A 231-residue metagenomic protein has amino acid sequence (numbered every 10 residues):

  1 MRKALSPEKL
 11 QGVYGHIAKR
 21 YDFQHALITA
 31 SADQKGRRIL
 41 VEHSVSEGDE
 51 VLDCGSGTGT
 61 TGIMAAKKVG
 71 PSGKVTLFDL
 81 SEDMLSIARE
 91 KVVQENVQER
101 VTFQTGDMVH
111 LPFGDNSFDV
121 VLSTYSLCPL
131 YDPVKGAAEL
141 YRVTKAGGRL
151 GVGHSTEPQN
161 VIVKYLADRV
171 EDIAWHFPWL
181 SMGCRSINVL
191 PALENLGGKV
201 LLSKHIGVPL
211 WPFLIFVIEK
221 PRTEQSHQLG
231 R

Functional and structural regions predicted by a protein language model:
M1-R20: N-terminal, positively charged/glycine-rich alpha-helical extensions of SAM-dependent methyltransferases
E8, Q24, G153-G207: C-terminal alpha-helical "lid/dimerization" subdomain adjacent to the S-adenosyl-L-methionine
A30-E47: Conserved alpha-helix/loop element of class I SAM-dependent methyltransferases that forms part of the SAM/SAH-binding
L52-H110: Class I SAM-dependent methyltransferase SAM/SAH-binding core
V109-V120: A short acidic, Gly/Pro-enriched loop at the edge of an enzyme's catalytic core that lines a small-molecule cofactor
V120-D132: A short SAM/SAH-binding and catalytic strip from SAM-dependent methyltransferases
V134-A146: A short glycine-rich, Lys/Arg-flanked "PGG" loop and its adjoining helix->strand segment in the class I
N195-R231: Core SAM-dependent methyltransferase catalytic element
